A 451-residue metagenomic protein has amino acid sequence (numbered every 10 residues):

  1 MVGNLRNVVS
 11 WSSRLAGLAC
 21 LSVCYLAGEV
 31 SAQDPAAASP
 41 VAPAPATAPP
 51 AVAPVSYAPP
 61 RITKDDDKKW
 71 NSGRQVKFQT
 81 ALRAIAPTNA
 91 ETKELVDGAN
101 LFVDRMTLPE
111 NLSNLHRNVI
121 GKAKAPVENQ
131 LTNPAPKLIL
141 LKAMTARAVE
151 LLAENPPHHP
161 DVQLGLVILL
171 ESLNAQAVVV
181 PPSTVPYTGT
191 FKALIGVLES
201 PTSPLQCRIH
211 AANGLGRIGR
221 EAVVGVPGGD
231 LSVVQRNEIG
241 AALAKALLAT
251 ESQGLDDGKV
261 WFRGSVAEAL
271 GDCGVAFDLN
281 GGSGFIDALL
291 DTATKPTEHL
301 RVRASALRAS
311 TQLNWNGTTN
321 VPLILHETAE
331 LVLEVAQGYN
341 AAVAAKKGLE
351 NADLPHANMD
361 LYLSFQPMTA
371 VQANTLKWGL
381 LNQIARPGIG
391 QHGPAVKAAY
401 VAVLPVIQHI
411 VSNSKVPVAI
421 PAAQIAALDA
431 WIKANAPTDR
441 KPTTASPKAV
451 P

Functional and structural regions predicted by a protein language model:
M1-S12: N-terminal secretory signal peptides that target proteins for export/translocation
R14-A27: Bacterial N-terminal signal peptides
A84-L151, Q163, L169, V178-S183: Alpha-helical solenoid scaffolds in large eukaryotic transport, assembly, and signaling factors
E94, G98-E110, A143-H158, L247-S265 (+2 more regions): Acidic, Ser/Thr- and Gly/Pro-rich intrinsically disordered linkers and low-complexity segments that flank or connect
P109-N111, A267, G282-T297, V302-A449: Long internal repeat-built scaffold domains in very large eukaryotic proteins
L112-I120, H159, Q163, P204-R208 (+3 more regions): Residue-level detector of extended alpha-helical repeat arrays and alpha-solenoid scaffolds
I120-N129, E171-N174, N213-R220, G264-D272 (+3 more regions): Structural signature of alpha-helical solenoid repeat scaffolds
V127-K142, H158-H159, A177-K192, P204-Q206 (+7 more regions): HEAT/armadillo-like alpha-solenoid scaffolds in large eukaryotic assembly and transport factors
